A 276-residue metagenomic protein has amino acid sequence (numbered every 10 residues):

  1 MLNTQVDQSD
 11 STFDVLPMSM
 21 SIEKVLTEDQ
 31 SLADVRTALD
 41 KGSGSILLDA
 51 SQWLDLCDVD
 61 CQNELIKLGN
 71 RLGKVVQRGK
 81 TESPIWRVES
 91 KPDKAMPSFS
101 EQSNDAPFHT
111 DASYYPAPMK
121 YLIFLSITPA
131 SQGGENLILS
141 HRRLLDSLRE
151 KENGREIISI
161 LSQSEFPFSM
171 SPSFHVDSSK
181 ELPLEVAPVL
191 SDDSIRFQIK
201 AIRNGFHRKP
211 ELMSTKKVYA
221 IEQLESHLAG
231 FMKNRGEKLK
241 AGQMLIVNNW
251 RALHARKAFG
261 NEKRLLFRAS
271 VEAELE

Functional and structural regions predicted by a protein language model:
L2-L26, D34, S43, P84-E276: Active-site environment of non-heme Fe oxygenases that use a 2-His-1-carboxylate facial triad
S31, L56-E64, L68, N153 (+2 more regions): Short amphipathic alpha-helical segments
D34-L39, L68-L72, V76, L228-M232: Hydrophobic, Leu/Ile/Phe/Ala-enriched alpha-helical segments that form helix-helix packing faces
A38-D55: N-terminal, charged low-complexity regulatory/assembly segments
A50, G79-T81, L125-S126: Glycine-rich, histidine-containing beta strand-loop boundary motifs that form or position
D55-S98: Long, hydrophobic, well-ordered secondary-structure blocks that form the structural core and pocket-lining surfaces
